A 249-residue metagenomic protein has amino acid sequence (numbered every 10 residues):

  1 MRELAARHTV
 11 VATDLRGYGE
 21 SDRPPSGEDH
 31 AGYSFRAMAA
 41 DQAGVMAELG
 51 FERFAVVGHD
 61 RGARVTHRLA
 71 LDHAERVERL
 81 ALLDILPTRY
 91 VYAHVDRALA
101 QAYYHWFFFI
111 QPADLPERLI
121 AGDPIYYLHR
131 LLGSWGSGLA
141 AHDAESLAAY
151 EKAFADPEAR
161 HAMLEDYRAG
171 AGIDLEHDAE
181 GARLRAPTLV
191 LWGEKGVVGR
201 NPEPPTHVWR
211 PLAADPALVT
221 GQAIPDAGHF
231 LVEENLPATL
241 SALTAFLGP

Functional and structural regions predicted by a protein language model:
M1-T9: Short amphipathic alpha-helix adjacent to the substrate-entry channel of hydrolases
V11, Y18-V57, R61-A223, V232 (+3 more regions): Flexible "cap/lid" subdomain of the alpha/beta-hydrolase fold that forms the substrate-access gate
A227: Conserved short acidic donor-positioning loop in nucleotide-sugar-dependent glycosyltransferases
